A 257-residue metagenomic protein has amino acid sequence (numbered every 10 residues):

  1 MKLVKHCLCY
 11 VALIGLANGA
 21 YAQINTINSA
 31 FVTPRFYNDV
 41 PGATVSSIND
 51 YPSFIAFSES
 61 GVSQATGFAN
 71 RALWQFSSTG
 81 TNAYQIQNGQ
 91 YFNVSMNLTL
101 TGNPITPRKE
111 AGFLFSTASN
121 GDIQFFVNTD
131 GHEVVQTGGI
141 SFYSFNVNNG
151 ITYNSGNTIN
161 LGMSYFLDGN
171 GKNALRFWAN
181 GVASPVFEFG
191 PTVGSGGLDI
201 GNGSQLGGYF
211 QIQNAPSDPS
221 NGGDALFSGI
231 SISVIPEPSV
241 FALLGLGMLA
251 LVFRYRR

Functional and structural regions predicted by a protein language model:
N18-A22: Sec/Tat signal peptide C-region and signal peptidase I cleavage site
Q23-G67: Extracellular glycan-recognition surfaces and repeat-rich motifs
G61-T137: Secretory/extracellular carbohydrate-interaction modules and structurally similar beta-sandwich "look-alikes"
M96, I159-G194: Carbohydrate-binding surfaces in secreted/extracellular proteins
T137-N160: Short, aromatic/His-centered strand-loop micro-motif at the edge of beta-sheets
E188-A225: Flexible glycan-contacting loops in extracellular carbohydrate-active proteins
S228-I232: Extracellular beta-strand elements of beta-rich domains used for carbohydrate recognition/degradation or cell-matrix
E237-R254: A short, hydrophobic C-terminal helix/tail in secreted or cell-surface proteins
